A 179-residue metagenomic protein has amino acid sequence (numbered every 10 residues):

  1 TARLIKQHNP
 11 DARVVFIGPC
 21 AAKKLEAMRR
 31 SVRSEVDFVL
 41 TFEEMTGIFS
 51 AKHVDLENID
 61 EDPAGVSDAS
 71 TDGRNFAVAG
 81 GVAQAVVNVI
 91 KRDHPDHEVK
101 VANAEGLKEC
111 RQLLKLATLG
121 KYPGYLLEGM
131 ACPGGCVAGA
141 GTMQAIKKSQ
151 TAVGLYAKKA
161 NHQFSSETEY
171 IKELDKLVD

Functional and structural regions predicted by a protein language model:
T1-D179: Iron-sulfur-associated redox domains of electron-transfer enzymes in respiratory and anaerobic energy metabolism
